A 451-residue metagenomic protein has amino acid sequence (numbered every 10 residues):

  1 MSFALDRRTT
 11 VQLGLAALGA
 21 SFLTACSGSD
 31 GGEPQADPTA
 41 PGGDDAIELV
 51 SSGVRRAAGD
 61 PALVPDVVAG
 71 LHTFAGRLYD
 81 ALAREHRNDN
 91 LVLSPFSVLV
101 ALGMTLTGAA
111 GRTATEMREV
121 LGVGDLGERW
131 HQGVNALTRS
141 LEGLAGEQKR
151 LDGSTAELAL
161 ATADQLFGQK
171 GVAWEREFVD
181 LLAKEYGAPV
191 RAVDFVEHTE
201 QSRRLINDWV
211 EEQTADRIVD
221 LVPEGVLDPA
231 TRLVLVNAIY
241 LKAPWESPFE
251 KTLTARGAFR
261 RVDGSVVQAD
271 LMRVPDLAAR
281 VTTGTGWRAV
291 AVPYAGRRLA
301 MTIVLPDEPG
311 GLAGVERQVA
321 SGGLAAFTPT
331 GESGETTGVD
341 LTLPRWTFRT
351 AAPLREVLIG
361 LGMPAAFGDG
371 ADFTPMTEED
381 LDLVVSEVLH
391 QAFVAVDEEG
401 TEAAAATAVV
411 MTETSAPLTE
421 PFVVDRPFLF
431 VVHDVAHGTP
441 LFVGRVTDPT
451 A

Functional and structural regions predicted by a protein language model:
S2-L18: N-terminal secretory signal peptides and thylakoid transit peptides that target proteins across membranes
T24-A25: C-terminal motif of bacterial Sec signal peptides marking the signal peptidase cleavage site
P34-S94: Extracytoplasmic low-complexity, Pro/Thr/Ser/Ala/Gly-rich segments that lie immediately after a secretion/anchoring
S52-A62, F96-V100, T115-E116, V120 (+1 more regions): Acidic/histidine-rich, surface-exposed loop or edge segments in extracytoplasmic proteins
E85-V92, F96-S154: Post-signal peptide N-terminal segment of secreted/secretory-pathway proteins
G127-I303, D307, E332-S415: Non-catalytic, conformational "gating/processing" segments within enzyme and secreted inhibitor domains
R297-L299, P306-E332: Internal alpha/beta scaffold segment
A392, E398-A451: C-terminal soluble interaction/assembly domains
